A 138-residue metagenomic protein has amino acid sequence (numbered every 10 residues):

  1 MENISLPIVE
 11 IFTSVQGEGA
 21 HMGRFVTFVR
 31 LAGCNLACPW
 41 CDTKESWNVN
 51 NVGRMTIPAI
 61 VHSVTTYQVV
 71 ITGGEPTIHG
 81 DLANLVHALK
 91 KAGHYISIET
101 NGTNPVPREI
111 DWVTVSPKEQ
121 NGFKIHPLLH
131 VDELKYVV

Functional and structural regions predicted by a protein language model:
M1-N3: Radical SAM enzyme core and accessory elements
L6-A59: Canonical Radical SAM [4Fe-4S] cluster-binding loop centered on the CxxxCxxC motif and its immediate flanking residues
F12, A32, K44, T72 (+3 more regions): Anionic group-transfer/hydrolysis microenvironments
F25, T65-Y67, H94: Short coil/turn segments at beta-strand junctions that form active-site/ligand-binding loops
F28-R30, V70-T72, S97: Short, conserved beta-strand segments within well-ordered enzyme catalytic domains that often line or immediately flank
K44-G80: Glycine/small-residue-rich loop that forms an oxyanion/phosphate-binding "nest" at active or ligand-binding sites
T77-V138: Conserved AdoMet/S-adenosylmethionine-binding subsite of the radical SAM
